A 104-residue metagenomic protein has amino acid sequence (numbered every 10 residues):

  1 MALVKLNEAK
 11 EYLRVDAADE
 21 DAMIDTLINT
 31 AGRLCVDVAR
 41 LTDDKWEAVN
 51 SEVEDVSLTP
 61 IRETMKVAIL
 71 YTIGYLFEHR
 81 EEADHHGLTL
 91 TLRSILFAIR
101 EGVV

Functional and structural regions predicted by a protein language model:
M1-V104: Divalent metal-cofactor coordination and adjacent catalytic microenvironments
